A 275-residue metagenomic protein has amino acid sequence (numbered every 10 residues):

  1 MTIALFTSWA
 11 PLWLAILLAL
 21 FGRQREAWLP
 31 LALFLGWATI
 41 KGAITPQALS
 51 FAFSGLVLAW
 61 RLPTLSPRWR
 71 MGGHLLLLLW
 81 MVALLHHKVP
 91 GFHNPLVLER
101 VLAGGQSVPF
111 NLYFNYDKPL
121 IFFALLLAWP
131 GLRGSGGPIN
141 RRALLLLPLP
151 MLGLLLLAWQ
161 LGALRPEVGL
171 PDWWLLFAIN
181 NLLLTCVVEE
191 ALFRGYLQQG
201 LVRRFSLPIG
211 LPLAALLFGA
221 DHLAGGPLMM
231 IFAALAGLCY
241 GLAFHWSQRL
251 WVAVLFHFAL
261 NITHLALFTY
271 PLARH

Functional and structural regions predicted by a protein language model:
M1-R133, P271-H275: N-terminal, membrane-interfacial amphipathic/helix-forming hydrophobic leader that caps and precedes the first
R25-A27, P67-R68, L170, W174 (+3 more regions): Membrane-helix interface segments
A32-A43, L78-K88, M151-Q160, A215-L223 (+1 more regions): Aromatic-anchored segments of alpha-helical transmembrane domains
A48-L56, P119-F122, L176-N180, F232-Y240: Hydrophobic core segments of transmembrane alpha-helices in multi-pass, intramembrane catalytic enzymes
M71, A143-L147, W173-F177, L207-L211 (+2 more regions): Residue-level signature of transmembrane alpha-helical entry/exit and packing/kink sites in multi-pass membrane
V89-T185: Juxtamembrane helix-loop-helix connectors linking adjacent transmembrane helices in multi-pass membrane enzymes
P138-N140, A191-P212, L242-R249: Membrane-interface helix/loop boundary segments of multi-pass membrane proteins
V187, P208-D221, P227-H275: Functionally important transmembrane alpha-helices
